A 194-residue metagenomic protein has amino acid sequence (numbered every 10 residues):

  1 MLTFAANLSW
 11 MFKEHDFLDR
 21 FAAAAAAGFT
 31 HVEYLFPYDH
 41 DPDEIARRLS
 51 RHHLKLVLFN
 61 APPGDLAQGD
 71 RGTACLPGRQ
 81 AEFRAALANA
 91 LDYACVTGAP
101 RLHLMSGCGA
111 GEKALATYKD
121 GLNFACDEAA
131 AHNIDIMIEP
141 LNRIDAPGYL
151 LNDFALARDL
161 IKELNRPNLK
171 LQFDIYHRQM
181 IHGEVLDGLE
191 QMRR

Functional and structural regions predicted by a protein language model:
M1-C95, R158, K162, R166 (+1 more regions): N-terminal pre-domain/capping segments
W10-F12, Y38, P62-D65, S106-A110 (+2 more regions): Active-site-proximal loop/turn and secondary-structure-junction residues that shape catalytic pockets, frequently
D19-F21, A46-L49, A116-Y118, L150-D153 (+1 more regions): Short, glycine/charged-enriched secondary-structure capping and boundary segments
H31, M137-P140, Q172-I175, Q179: Generic enzyme active-site microenvironment
E44-H53, F124-A129, G188: Catalytic-core regions built around general acid/base machinery
T73-K170: Active-site acidic/histidine proton-transfer and metal-coordination neighborhood in alpha/beta enzyme cores
G148, N152, Y176-G183: A short glycine-/small-residue-rich loop at the edge of a beta-strand within enzyme catalytic domains
N165-N168, Q179-R194: Glycoside hydrolase catalytic-domain groove-lining segments
